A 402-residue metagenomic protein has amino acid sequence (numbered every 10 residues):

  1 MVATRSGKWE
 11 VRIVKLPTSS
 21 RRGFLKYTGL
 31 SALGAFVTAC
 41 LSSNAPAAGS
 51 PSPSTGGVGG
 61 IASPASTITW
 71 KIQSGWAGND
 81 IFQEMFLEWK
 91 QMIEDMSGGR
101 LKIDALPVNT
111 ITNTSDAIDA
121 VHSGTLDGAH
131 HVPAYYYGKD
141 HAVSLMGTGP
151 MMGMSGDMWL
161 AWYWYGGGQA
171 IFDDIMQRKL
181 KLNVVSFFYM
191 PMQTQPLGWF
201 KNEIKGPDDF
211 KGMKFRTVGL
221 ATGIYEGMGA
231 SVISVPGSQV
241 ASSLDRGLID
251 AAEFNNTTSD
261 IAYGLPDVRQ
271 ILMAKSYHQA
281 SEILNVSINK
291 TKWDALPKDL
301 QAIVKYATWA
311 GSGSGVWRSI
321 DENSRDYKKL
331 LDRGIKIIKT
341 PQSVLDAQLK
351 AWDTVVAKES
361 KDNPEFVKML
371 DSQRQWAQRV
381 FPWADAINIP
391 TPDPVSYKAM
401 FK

Functional and structural regions predicted by a protein language model:
M1-R12: N-terminal amphipathic/basic-hydrophobic helices that include classical n-h-c signal peptides and signal-anchor
E10, K15-W159, R178, L182-K402: N-terminal secretory/targeting leader peptides
G156-F172: A gly/proline- and charged-residue-enriched helix-loop-helix capping module
I171-D173, L182-N183: Short secondary-structure capping/junction motifs at helix and strand boundaries
